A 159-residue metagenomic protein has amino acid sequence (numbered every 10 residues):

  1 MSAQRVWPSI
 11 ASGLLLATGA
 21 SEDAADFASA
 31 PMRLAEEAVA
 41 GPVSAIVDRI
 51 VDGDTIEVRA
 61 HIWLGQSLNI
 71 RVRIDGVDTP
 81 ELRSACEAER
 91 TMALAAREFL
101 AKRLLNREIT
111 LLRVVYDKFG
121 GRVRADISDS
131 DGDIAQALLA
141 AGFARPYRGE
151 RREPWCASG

Functional and structural regions predicted by a protein language model:
S2-G159: Small beta-barrel nucleic-acid-binding modules, primarily SNase/OB-fold domains and secondarily Tudor-like barrels
